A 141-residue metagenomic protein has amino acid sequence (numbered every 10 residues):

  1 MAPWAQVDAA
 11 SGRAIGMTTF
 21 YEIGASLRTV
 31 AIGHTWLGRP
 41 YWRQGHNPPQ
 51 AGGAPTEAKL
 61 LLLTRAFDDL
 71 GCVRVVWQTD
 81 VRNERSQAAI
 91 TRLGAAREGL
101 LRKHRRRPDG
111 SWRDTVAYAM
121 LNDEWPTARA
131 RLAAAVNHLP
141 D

Functional and structural regions predicted by a protein language model:
M1-Q50, R65, D69, D109-D141: GNAT-family acyltransferases
V7, T79-D80: Short His-Asn-centered micro-motif
L37, V81-R82: Short acidic/polar capping segments at secondary-structure boundaries
P55-D69: Long, well-ordered alpha-helical scaffolding segments within enzyme catalytic domains, especially pronounced
E57, N83-G99: Conserved active-site alpha-helix within GNAT-family acetyltransferase domains
D68-Q78: Conserved GNAT acetyl-CoA-binding A-motif
Q78, A96-D109: Conserved catalytic-core motifs of GNAT/GCN5-like acyltransferases
